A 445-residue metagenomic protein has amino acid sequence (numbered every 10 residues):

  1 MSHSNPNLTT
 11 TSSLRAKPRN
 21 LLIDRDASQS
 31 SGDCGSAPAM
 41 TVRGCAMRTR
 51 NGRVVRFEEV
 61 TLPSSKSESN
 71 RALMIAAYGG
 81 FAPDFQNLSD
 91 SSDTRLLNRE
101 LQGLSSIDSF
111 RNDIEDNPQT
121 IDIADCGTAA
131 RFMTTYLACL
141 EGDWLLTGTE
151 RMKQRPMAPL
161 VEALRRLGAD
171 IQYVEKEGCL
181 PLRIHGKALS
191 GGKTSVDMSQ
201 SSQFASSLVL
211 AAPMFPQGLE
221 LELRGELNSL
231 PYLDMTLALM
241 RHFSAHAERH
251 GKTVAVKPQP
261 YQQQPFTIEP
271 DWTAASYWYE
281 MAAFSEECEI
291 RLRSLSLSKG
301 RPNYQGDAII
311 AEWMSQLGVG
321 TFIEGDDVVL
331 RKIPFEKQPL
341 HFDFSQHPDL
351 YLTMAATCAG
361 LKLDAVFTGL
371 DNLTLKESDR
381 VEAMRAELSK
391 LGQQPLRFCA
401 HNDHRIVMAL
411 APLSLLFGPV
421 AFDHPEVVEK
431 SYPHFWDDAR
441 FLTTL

Functional and structural regions predicted by a protein language model:
H3, S13-D24, M40-L445: Short, structured segments at the rim of ligand-binding sites
A27-S30, A39: N-terminal start and proteolytic maturation junction detector
